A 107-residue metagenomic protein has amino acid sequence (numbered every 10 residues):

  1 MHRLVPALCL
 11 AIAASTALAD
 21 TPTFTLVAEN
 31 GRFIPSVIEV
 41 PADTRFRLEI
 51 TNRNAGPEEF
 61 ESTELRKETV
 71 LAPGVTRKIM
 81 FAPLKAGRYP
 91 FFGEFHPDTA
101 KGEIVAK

Functional and structural regions predicted by a protein language model:
H2-C9: Sec-dependent signal peptide recognition, specifically the positively charged N-region followed immediately by
A14-T16: N-terminal signal peptide c-region/cleavage motif recognized by signal peptidases
D20-T25, R32, A72-K107: Extracellular/periplasmic metallocenter environments
S36, T44-L48: Structural beta-strand segments of beta-rich domains
S36-I38, R66-V70: Beta-strand-rich interaction surfaces with strong enrichment in secreted/lumenal proteins
F46, G56-E58, A100-G102: Short beta-strand/loop motifs in extracellular/secreted proteins, especially within beta-sandwich accessory domains
I50-N52: Asparagine-centered strand-capping/turn motif at beta-strand->loop junctions
E58-E64: Change to "...patches in solvent-exposed regions of secreted, membrane-anchored, or virion-exposed structural
